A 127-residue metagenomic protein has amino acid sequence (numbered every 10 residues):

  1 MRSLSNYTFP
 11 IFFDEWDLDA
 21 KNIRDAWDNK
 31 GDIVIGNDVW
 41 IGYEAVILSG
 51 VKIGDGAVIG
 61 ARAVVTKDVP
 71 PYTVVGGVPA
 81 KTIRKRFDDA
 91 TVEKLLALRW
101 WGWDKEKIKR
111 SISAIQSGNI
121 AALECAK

Functional and structural regions predicted by a protein language model:
M1, V69, K85-F87: Conserved catalytic-core motifs of eukaryotic protein kinase domains, centered on the activation segment
M1-S49: Flexible, glycine/small-residue-enriched loop-and-beta-strand segment within the central core of proteins
G31, G36-N37, G42-Y43, L48-S49 (+5 more regions): Left-handed beta-helix
P79-T82: Conserved switch/coupling elements of ABC/ABC-like ATPase nucleotide-binding domains
A90: Histidine/lysine/aspartate-rich catalytic loop segments that bind and position anionic ligands
L98-W103: C-terminal boundary and immediately downstream tail of ABC-type ATPase nucleotide-binding domains
K107-K127: ABC ATPase nucleotide-binding domains
